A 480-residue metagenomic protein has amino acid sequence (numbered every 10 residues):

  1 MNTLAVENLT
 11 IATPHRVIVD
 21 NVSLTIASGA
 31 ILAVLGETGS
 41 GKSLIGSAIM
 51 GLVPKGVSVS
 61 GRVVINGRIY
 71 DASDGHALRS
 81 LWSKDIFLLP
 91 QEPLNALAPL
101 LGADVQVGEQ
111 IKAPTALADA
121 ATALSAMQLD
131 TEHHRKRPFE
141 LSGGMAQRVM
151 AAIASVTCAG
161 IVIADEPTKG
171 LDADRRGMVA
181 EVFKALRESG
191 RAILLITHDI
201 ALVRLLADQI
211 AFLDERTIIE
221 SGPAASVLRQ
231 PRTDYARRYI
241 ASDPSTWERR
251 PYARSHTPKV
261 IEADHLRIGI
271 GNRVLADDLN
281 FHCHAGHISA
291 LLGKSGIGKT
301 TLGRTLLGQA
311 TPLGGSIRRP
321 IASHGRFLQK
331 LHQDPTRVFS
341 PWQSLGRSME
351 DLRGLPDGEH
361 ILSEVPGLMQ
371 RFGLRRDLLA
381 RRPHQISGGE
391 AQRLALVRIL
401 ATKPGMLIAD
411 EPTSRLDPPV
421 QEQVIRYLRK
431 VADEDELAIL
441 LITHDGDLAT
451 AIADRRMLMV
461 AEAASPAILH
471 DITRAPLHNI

Functional and structural regions predicted by a protein language model:
I69-F87, E188, V227-P231, R318-Q329 (+4 more regions): ABC ATPase NBD coupling module
S83, T157, T402: Conserved signature/switch motifs of ABC ATPase nucleotide-binding domains
E92, P99-A113, P341-L355: Q-loop/switch helix immediately C-terminal to the Walker
R137-L141, M145, R382-I386, E390: Conserved ABC ATPase signature
V149, A154-S155, L400: ABC ATPase C-loop
T197-H198, T443-H444: H-loop/switch region of ABC-family ATPase nucleotide-binding domains
R216, A461-E462: Conserved ABC ATPase "signature" C-loop
S221-G222, A467: ABC ATPase "signature
